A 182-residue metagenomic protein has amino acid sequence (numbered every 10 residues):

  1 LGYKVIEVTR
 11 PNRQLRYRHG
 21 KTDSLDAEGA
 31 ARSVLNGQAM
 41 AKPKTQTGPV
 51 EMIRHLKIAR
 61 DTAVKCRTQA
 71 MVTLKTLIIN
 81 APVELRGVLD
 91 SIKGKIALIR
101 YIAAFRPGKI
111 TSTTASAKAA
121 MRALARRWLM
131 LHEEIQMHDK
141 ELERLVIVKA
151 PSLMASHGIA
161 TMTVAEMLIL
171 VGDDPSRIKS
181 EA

Functional and structural regions predicted by a protein language model:
L1-A182: A detector of single, family-specific signature residues that are central to catalytic or substrate-handling motifs
